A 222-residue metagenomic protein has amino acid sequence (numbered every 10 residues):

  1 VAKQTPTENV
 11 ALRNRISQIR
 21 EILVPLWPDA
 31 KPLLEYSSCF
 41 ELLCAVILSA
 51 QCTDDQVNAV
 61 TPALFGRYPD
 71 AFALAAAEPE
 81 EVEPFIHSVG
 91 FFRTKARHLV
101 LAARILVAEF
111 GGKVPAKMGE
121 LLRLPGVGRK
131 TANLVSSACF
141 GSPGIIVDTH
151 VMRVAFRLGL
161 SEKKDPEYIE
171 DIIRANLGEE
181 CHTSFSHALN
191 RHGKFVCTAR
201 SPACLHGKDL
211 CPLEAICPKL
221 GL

Functional and structural regions predicted by a protein language model:
Q4-L222: Catalytic cores of DNA base-excision repair glycosylases
